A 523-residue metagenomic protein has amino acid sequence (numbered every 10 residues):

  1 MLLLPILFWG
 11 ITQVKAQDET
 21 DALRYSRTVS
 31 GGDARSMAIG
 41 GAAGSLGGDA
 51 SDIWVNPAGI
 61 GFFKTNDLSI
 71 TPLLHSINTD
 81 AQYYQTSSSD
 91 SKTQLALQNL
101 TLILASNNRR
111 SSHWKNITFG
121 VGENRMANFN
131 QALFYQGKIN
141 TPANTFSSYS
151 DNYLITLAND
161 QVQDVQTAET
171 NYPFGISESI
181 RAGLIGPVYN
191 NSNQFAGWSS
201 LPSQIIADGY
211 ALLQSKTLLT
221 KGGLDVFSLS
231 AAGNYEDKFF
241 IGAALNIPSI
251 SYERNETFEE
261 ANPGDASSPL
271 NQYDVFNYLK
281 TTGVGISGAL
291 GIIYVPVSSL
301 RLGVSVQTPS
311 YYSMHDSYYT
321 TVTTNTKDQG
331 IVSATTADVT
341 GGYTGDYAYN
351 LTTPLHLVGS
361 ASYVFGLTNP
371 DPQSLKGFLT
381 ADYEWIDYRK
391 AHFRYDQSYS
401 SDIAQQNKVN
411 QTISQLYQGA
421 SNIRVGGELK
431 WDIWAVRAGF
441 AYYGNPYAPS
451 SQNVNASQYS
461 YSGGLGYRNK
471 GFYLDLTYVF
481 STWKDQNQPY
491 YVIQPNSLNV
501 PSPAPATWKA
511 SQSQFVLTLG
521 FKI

Functional and structural regions predicted by a protein language model:
L2-W9: Bacterial N-terminal signal peptides
I11-A16: Sec/Tat signal peptide C-region and signal peptidase I cleavage site
Q17-G31, A105-I523: Outer-membrane beta-barrel porins/channels
R27-S45: N-terminal targeting signals for Sec/Tat export/insertion, comprising classic cleavable signal peptides
A34, L46-V55, G61-N140, D225: Outer-membrane beta-barrel translocator/receptor signature
